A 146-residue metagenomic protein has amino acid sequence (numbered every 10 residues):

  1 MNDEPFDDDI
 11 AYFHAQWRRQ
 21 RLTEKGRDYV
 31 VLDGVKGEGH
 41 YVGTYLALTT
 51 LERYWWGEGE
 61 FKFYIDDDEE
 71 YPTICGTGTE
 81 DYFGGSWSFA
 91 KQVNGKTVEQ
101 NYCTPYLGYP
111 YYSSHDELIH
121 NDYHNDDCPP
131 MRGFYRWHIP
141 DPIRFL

Functional and structural regions predicted by a protein language model:
M1-L146: Beta-strand-centric surfaces of beta-sandwich/beta-rich domains
